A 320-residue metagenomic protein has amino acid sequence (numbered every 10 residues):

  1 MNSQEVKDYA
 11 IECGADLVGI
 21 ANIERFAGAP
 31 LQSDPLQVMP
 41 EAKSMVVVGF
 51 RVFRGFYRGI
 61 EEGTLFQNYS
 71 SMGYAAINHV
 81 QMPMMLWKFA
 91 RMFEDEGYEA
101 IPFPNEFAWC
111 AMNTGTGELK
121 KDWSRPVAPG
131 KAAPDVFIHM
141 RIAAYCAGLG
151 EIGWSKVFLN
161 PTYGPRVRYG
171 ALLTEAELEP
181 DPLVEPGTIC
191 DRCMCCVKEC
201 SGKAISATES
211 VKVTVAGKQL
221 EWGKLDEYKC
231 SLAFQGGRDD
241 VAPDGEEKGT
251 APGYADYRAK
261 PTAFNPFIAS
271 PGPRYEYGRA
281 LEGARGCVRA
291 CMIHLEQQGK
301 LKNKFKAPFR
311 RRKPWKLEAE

Functional and structural regions predicted by a protein language model:
M1-W87: Non-catalytic, usually N-terminal nucleic-acid engagement modules in DNA/RNA processing proteins
A29, S71, A75-I293, N303-R311: Catalytic cores of enzyme domains
V38-M39, K121-D122, W315-E320: Short alpha-helix boundary/capping motifs
Y57-E61, Y69-S70, N303-E320: C-terminal, charged low-complexity interaction regions
